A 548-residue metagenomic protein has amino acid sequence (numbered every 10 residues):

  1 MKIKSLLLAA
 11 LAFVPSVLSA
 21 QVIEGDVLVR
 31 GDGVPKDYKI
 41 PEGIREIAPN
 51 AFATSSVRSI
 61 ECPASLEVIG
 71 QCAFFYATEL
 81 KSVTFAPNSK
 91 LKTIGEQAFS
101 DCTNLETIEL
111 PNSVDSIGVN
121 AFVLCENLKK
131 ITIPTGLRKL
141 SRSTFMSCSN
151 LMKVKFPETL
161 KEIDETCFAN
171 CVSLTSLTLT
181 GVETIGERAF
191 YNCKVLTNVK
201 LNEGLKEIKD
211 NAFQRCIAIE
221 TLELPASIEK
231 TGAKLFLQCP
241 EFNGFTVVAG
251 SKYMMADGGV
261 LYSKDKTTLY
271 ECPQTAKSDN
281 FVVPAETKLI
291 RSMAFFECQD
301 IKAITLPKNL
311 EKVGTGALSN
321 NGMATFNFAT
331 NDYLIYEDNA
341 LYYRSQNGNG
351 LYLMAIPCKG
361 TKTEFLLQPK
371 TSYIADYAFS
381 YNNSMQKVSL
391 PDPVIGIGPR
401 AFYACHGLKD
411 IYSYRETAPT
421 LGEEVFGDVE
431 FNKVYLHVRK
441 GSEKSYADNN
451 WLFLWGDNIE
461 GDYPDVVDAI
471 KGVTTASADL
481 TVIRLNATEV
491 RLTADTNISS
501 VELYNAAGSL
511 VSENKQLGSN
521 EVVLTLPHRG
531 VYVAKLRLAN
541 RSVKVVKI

Functional and structural regions predicted by a protein language model:
M1-Q21: Bacterial Sec-dependent N-terminal signal peptides
Q21-V22, D32-E46, S55-V68, T78-T93 (+15 more regions): Structural signature of tandem-repeat unit edges
P49-A51, G70-A73, G95-A98, G118-A121 (+12 more regions): Consensus positions within tandem repeat domains that build extended binding/scaffold surfaces
L341, E424-V429, N449: A structural signal for leucine-rich repeat
D448-G472: A recurrent domain-boundary module in secreted/ectodomain proteins
K471-I548: C-terminal outer-membrane/trafficking sorting elements
